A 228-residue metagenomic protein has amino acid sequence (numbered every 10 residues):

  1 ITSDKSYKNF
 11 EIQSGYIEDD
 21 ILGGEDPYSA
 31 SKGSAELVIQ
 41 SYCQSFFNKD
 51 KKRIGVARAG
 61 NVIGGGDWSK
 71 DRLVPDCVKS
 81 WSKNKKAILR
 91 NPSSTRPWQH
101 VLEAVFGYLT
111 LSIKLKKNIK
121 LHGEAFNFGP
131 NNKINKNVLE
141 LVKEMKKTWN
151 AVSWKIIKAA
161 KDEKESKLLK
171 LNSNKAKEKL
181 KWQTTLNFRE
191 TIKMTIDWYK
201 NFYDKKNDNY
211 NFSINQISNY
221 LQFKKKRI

Functional and structural regions predicted by a protein language model:
T2-D4, P92: Histidine-centered beta-alpha loop that forms part of the nucleotide-sugar donor binding/catalytic region in diverse
K5-V62, D67-S69: Catalytic helix-loop patch of NAD(P)-dependent Rossmann-fold dehydrogenases
N61, W81-I228: C-terminal substrate-binding subdomain of Rossmann-fold SDR/epimerase-dehydratase oxidoreductases
K70-P75, Y108: Amphipathic alpha-helical segments in well-structured domains
